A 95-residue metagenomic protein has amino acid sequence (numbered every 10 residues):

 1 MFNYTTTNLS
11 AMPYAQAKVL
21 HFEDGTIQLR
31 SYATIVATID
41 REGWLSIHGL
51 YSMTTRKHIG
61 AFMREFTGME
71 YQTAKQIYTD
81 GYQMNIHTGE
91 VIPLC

Functional and structural regions predicted by a protein language model:
M1-C95: Terminal leader/tail segments of proteins
